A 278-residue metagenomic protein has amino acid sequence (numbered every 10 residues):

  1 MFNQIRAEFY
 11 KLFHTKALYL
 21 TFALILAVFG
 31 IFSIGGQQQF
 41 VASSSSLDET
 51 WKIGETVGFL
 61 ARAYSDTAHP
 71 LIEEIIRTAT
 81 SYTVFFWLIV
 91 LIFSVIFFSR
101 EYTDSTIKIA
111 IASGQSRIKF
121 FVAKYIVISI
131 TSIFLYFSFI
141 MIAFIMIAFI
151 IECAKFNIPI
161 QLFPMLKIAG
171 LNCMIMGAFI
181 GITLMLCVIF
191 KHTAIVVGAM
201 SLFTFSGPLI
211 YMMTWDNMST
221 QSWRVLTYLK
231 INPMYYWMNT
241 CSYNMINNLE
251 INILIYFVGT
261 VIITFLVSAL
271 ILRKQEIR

Functional and structural regions predicted by a protein language model:
M1-L26: Aromatic- and glycine-rich beta-strand/loop motifs that create alpha-glucan
T15, Y256-R278: Junction motif at the cytosolic side of a transmembrane helix
K16-L20, K119, I195: Residue-level recognition of membrane-helix boundary sites in multi-pass small-molecule transporters
F22-F97, F121-K191, M200, P208-L209 (+1 more regions): Secretory targeting signals
S43-L47, Q221, E276-R278: Short, Lys/Arg-enriched, Gly/Pro-containing loop segments at transmembrane-helix junctions of multi-pass membrane
S94-S113, R117-I118, Y125: Transmembrane helix boundary and interhelical loop/hinge segments in multi-pass membrane proteins
M218-S242: Short hydrophobic, aromatic-rich alpha-helical segments embedded in or entering the lipid bilayer of multi-pass
